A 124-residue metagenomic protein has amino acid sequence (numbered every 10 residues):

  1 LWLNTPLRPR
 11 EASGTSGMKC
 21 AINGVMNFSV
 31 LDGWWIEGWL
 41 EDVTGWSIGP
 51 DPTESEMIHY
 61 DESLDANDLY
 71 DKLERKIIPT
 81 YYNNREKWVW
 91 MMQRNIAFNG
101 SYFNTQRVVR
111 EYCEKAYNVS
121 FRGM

Functional and structural regions predicted by a protein language model:
L1-R107, E111-F121: Catalytic binding pocket for nucleotide-activated donors in carbohydrate/polymer assembly enzymes
